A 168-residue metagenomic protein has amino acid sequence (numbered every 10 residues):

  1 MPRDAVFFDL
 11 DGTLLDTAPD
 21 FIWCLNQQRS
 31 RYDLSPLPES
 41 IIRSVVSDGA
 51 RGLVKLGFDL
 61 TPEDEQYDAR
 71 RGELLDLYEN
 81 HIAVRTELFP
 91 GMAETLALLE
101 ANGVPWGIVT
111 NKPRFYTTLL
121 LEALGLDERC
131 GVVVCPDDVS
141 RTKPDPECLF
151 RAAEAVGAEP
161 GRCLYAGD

Functional and structural regions predicted by a protein language model:
M1-S44: Active-site neighborhood of HAD-like aspartate-dependent phosphohydrolases
P2, N80-I108, R114-T118, P146 (+1 more regions): Short, acidic loop-to-helix structural element flanking the phosphoryl-transfer center in phosphate-processing enzymes
F7, L14, L88, W106 (+2 more regions): Conserved SAM-binding loop
T17, G167-D168: Acidic di-acidic motifs
D20, G49-G52, E94, F115-Y116: Short alpha-helical
S44-N80, L98-E100: A metal-dependent, Asp-based hydrolase signature
V84-E87, P113-A166: Substrate-recognition "cap/lid" segment bordering the active-site pocket of phosphatases
